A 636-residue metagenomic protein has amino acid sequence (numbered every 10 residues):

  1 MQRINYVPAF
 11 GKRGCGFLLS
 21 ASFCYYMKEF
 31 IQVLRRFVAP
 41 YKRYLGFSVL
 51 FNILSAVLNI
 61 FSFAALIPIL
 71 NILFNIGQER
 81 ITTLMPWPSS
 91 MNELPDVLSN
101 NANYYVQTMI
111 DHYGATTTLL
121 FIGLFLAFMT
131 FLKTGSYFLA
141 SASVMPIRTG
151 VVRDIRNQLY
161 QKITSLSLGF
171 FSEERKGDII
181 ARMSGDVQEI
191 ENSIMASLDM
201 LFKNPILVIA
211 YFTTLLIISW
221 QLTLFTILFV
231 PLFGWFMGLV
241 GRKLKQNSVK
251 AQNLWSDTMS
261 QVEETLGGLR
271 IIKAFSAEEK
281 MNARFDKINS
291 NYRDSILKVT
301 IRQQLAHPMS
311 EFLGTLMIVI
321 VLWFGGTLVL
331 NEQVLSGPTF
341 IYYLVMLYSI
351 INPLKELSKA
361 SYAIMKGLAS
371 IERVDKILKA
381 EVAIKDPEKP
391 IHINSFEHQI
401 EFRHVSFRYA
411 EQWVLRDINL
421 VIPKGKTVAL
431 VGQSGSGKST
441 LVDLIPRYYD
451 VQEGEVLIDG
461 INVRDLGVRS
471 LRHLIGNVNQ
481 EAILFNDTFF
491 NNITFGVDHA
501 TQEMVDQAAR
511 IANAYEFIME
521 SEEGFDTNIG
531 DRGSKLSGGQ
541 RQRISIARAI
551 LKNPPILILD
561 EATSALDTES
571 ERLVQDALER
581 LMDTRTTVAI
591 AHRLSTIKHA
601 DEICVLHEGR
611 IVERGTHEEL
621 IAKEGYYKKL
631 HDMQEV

Functional and structural regions predicted by a protein language model:
M1-A64, N71-L126, L132, L139-V144 (+11 more regions): Membrane-integrated ABC transporters
F37-R43, L168-G169, G185-I194, L198 (+7 more regions): An intracellular "coupling" helix at the cytosolic face of ABC transporter transmembrane type-1 domains
F47-L54, D199-K250, W323-S336, N352: Transmembrane helices of ABC transporter permease
N59-I67, F125-K176, I180, S184 (+10 more regions): Juxtamembrane helix-loop junctions of ABC transporter transmembrane domains
S136, A140, S184-F229, L305 (+2 more regions): Hydrophobic alpha-helical transmembrane segments of ABC transporter permease domains
I163, F285, V374, F402-H404: Conserved catalytic Walker-motif region of ABC-type ATPase nucleotide-binding domains
T214-L228, R302-E372, I377-L378: Helix-loop-helix
D386-P387, I393-V636: ABC-type nucleotide-binding domain
